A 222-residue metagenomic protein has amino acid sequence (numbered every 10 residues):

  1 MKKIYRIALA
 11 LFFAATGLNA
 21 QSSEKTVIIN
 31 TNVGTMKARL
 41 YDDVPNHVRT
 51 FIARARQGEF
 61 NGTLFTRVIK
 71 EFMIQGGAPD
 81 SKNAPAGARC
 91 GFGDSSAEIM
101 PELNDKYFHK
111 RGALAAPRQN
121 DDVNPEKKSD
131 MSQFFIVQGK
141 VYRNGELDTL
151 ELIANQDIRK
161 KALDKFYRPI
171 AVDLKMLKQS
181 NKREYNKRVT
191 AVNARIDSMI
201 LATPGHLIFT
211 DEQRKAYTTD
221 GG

Functional and structural regions predicted by a protein language model:
K2-A10: Sec-dependent signal peptide recognition, specifically the positively charged N-region followed immediately by
A10-N19: Hydrophobic h-region of N-terminal signal peptides that target proteins for export in Gram-negative bacteria
L18-G222: Cyclophilin-like peptidyl-prolyl cis-trans isomerases
